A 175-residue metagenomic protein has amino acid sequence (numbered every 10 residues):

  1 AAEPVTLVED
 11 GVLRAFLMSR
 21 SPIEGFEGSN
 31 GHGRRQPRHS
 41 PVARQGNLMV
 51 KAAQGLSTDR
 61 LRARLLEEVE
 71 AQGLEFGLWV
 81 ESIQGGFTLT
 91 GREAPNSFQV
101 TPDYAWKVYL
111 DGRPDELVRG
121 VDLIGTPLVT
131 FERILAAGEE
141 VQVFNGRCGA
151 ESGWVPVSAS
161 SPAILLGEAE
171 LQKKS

Functional and structural regions predicted by a protein language model:
A1-S175: N-terminal small-residue-enriched
